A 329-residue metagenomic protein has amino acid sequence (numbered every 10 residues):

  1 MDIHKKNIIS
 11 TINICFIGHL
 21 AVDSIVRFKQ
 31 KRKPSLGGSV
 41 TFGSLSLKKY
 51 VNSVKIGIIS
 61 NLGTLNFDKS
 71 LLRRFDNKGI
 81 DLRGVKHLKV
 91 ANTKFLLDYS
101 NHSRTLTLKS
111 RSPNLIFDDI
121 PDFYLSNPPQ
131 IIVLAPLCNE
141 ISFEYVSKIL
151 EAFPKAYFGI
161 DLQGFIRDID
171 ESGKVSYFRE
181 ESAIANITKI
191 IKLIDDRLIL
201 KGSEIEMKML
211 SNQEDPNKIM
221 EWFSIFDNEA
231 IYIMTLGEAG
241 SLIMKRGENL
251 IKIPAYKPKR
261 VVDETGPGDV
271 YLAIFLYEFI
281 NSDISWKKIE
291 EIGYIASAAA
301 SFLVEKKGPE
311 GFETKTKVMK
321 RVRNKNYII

Functional and structural regions predicted by a protein language model:
I3-T11, A183-I187, Q213-I329: Conserved phosphate-binding/catalytic region of the ribokinase-like
I8-I14, V22-P34, K49-P136, F143-Y157 (+1 more regions): Conserved N-terminal subdomain of the carbohydrate kinase-like
H19-L20, V270: Active-site metal-binding loops of divalent metal-dependent hydrolases
K29-S35, K174-R179: Short glycine-enriched, charge-decorated loop/helix-capping segments at active-site entrances that position
S39-Y50: Histidine-anchored nucleotide/phosphate-binding helix
L47, S203, G268: Short, conserved phosphate/pyrophosphate- and ester-handling motifs at nucleotide-, phospho-/glycolipid
I131, A135-E221: Conserved beta-alpha-beta core of the PfkB/ribokinase-like small-molecule kinase fold
